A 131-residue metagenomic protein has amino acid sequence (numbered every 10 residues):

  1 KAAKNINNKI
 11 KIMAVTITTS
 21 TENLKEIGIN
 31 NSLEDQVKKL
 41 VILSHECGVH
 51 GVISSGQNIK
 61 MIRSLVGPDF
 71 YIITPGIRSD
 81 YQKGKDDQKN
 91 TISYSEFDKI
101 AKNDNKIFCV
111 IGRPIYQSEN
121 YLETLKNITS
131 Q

Functional and structural regions predicted by a protein language model:
K1-I73, I77-G84: Conserved anion-binding
K1-K4, V41, I59-K60, Y94 (+2 more regions): Generic structural signal for well-ordered alpha-helices, preferentially at hydrophobic/aromatic core positions
N23-K25, Q88, I111: Glycine-rich, flexible loop/turn motifs
G28, L65, Q88, L125-N127 (+1 more regions): Generic preference for flexible, low-structure residues
R78-K83, N90-L125: Glycine-rich phosphate-binding active-site loops on the catalytic face of alpha/beta enzymes
